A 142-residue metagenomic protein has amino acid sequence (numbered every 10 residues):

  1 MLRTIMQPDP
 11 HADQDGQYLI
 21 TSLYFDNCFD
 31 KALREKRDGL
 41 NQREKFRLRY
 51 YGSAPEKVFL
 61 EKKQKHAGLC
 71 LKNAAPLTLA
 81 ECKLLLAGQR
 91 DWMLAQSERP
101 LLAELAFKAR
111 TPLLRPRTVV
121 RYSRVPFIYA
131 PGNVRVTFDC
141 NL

Functional and structural regions predicted by a protein language model:
M1-L142: Phosphate-end processing signature that detects enzymes handling 5′-triphosphorylated RNA and polyphosphate
